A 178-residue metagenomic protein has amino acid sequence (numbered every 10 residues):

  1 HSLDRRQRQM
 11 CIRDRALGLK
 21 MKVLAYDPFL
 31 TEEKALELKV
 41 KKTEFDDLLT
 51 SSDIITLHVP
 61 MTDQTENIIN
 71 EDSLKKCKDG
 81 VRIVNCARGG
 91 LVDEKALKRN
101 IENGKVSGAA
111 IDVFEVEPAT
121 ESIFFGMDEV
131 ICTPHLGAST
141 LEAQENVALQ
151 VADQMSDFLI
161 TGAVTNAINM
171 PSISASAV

Functional and structural regions predicted by a protein language model:
H1-D14: Single conserved hydrophobic/aromatic residue that forms the stacking wall/gate of nucleotide- or nucleobase-binding
R8, V40, E129-I131: Short, conserved active-site loop motifs that form the nucleotide-linked donor/cofactor pocket
R15-A16, C77: Aromatic pocket-lining residues of Rossmann-like dinucleotide-binding sites
L19, N100-G104, V116, Q154-T165: Change "in soluble alpha/beta enzymes" to "in soluble alpha/beta proteins
P28-I123, S139: Rossmann-like adenosine-cofactor binding region
D112, H135, T161: Active-site glycine-centered loops adjacent to acidic/histidine catalytic or metal-binding residues that shape
I123-A138: Short FAD-binding loop at a beta-strand-to-alpha-helix junction that anchors the flavin cofactor in diverse
A138-V178: NAD(P)-dependent dehydrogenase/reductase Rossmann-like domain
